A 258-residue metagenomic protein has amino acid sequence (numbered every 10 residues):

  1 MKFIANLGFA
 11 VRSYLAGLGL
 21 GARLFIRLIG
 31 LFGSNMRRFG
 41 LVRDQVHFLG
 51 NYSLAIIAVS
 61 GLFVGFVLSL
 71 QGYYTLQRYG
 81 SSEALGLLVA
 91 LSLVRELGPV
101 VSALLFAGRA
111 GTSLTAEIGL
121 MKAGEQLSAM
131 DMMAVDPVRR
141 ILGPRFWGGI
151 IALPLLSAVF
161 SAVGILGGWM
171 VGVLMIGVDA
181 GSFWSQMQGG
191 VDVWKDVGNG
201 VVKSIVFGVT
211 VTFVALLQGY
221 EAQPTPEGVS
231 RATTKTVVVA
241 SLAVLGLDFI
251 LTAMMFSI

Functional and structural regions predicted by a protein language model:
M1-V42, Q218-Q223: Short, membrane-interfacial amphipathic segments enriched in basic
S34-V59, V238-S241: Membrane-interface helix starts
F48, Y52, I56, S60 (+3 more regions): Loop-to-helix entry region at the N-terminal start of transmembrane alpha-helices in multi-pass membrane transporters
I56-Q71, I250: Hydrophobic alpha-helical transmembrane segments of multi-pass membrane transport/permease proteins
Q71-V94, A162-I205, V209, F213-T233 (+1 more regions): Membrane-interfacial helix-loop-helix connectors in multipass membrane proteins
I118-G143, P226-V229: Short cytoplasmic-facing helical segments at TM-TM junctions of multi-pass membrane proteins
D136-S157, A232, T236: Start (N-cap) of specific transmembrane helices in multi-pass transporter permeases
V229, K235-T252: Final/C-terminal transmembrane alpha-helix of multipass membrane proteins
